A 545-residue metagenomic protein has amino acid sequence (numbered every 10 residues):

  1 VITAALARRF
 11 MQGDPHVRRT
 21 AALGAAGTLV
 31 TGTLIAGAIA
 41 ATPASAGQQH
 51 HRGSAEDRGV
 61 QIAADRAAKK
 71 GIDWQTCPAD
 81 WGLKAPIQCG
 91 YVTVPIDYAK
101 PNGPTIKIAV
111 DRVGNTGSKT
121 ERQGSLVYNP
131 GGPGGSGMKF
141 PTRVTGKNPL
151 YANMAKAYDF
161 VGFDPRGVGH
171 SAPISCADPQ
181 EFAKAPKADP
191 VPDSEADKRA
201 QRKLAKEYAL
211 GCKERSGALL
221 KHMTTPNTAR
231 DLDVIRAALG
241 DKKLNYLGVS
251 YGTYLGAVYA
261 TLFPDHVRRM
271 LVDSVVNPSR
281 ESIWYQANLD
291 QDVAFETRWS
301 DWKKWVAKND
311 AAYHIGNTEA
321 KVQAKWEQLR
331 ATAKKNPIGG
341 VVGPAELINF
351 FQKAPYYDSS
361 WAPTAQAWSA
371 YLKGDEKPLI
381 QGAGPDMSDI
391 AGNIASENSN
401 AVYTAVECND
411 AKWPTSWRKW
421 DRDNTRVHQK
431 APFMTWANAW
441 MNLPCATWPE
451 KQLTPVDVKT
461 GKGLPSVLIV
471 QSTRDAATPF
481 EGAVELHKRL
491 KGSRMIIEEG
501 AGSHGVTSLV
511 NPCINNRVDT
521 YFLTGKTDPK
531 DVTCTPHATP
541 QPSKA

Functional and structural regions predicted by a protein language model:
I2-G47, V92, L232: Secretory targeting and sorting signals
D14-R18, T31, S360, A401 (+1 more regions): Generic alpha-helix initiation/capping and coil-helix boundary signal
R18, L29, G37, G47 (+4 more regions): An N-terminal domain-start capping segment
G47, A79-P95, A99, I106-I108 (+3 more regions): Solvent-exposed, charged interface segments at domain starts and junctions
Q49-R52: N-terminal propeptides/low-complexity segments immediately following signal peptides in secreted or periplasmic proteins
S54-E346, A405, A411-A545: Gly/Pro-rich cap/lid or specificity-loop segments adjacent to the active site
K304-E407: Alpha/beta-hydrolase-fold enzymes
